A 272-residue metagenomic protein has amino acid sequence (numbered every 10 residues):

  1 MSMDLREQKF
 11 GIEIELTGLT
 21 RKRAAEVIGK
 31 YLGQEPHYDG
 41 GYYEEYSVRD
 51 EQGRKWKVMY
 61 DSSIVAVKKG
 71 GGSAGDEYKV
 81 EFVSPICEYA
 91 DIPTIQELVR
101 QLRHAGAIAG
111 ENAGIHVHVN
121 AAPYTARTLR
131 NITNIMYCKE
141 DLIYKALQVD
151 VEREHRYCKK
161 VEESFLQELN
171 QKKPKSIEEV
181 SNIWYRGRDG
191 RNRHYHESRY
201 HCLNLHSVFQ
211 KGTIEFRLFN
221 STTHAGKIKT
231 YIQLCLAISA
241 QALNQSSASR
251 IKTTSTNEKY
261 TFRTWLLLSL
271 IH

Functional and structural regions predicted by a protein language model:
M1-H104: Terminal catalytic/cofactor-binding subdomain
K30, D91-V99, A122-Q148, L169-P174 (+1 more regions): Helical (often loop-to-helix) elements that flank the catalytic cores of nucleotide-handling enzymes
K30-H37, L102-G110, Y137-D141, L236-S246: A common structural junction motif
R54-G72, R130-N220: Aromatic/basic-lined ligand-recognition segments that form π-stacking hydrophobic pockets flanked by Lys/Arg to engage
I108-Y124, T213-R217, R263: Histidine-centered divalent-metal-coordination microenvironment in nucleic-acid enzymes
H118-T125, H155-E162, K259-Y260: Short, conserved secondary-structure transition motifs
A248-S255, K259-T261: Charged, low-complexity intrinsically disordered segments and flexible loops
H272: Conserved small/polar residues in nucleotide/adenosyl-binding loops
